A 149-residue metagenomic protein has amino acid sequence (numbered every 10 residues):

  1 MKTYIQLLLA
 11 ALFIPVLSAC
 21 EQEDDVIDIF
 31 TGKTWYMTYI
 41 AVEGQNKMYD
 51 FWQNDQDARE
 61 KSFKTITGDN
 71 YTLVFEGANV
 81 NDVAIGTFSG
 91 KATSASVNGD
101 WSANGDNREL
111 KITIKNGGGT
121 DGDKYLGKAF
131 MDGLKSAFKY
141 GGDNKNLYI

Functional and structural regions predicted by a protein language model:
M1-K2, E21: N-terminal hydrophobic targeting signals that begin at the initiator methionine
K2-A10: Sec-dependent signal peptide recognition, specifically the positively charged N-region followed immediately by
A11-L12, F138: Intrinsic disorder/low-complexity segments
P15-A19: C-terminal motif of bacterial Sec signal peptides marking the signal peptidase cleavage site
C20-I149: Lipid interaction determinants
